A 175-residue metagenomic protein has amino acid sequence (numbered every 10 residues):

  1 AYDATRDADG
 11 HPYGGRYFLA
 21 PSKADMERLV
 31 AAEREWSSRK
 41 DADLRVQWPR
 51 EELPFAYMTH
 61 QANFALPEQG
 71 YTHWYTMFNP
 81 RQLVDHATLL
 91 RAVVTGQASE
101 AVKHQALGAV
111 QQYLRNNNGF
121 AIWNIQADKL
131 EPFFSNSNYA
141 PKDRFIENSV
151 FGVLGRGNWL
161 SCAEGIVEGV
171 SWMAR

Functional and structural regions predicted by a protein language model:
A1-R175: Nucleic-acid modification enzymes, centered on SAM-dependent nucleic-acid methyltransferases
